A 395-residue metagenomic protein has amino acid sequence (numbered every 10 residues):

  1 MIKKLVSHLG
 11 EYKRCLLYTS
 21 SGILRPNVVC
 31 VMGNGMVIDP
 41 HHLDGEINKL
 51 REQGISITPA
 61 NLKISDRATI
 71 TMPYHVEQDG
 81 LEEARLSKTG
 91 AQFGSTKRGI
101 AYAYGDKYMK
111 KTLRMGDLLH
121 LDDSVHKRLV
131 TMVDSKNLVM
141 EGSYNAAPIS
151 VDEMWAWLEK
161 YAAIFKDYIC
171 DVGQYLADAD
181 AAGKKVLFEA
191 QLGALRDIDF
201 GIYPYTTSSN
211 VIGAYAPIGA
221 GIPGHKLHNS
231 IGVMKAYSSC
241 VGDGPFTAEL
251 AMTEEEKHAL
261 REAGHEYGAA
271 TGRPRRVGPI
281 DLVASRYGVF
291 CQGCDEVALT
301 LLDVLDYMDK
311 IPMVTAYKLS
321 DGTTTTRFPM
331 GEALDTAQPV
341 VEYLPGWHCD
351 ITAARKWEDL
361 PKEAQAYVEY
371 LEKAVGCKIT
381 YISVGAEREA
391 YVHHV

Functional and structural regions predicted by a protein language model:
M1-I2, S7, K13-V395: Non-transmembrane, aqueous-exposed alpha-helical and coiled segments at domain scale
